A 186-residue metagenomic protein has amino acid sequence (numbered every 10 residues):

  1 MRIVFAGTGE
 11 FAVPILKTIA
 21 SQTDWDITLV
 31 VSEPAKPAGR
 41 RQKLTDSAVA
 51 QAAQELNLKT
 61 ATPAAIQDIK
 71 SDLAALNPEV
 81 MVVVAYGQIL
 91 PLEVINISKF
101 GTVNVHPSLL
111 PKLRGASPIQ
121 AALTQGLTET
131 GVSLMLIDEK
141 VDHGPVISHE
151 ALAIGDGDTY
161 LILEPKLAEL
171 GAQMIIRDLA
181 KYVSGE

Functional and structural regions predicted by a protein language model:
M1, A53-L56, L73-V80: Catalytic cores of RNA-modifying enzymes
M1-R40: N-terminal Rossmann-like dinucleotide-binding module
A12-P14, I69-K70, L90-L92: Short, well-ordered alpha-helical microsegments
T23, L56, I97-S98: Short, structured coil segments at secondary-structure junctions
P34-Q54: N-terminal beta-loop-helix "entrance" segment that forms/cooperates in small-molecule cofactor or anionic ligand
T60-A65: Short acidic-hydrophobic, aromatic-tinged amphipathic segments that line or gate anion-handling sites
Q67-N77, N96: Short amphipathic alpha-helix with an adjacent loop that forms part of the alpha/beta core around
V80-E186: Donor/substrate-binding cores of folate-linked one-carbon enzymes
